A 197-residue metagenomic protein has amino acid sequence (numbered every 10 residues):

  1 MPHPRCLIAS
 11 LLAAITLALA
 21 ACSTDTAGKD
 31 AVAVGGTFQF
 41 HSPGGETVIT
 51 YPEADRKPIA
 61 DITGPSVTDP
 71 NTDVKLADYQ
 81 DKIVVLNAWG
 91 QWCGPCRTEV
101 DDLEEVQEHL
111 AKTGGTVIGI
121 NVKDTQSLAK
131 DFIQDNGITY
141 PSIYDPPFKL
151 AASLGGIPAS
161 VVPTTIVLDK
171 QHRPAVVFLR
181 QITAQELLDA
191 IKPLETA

Functional and structural regions predicted by a protein language model:
M1-P65, A197: N-terminal targeting signals for export/organelle localization
C22, C93-C96: Short cysteine clusters
K57-I59, Y79-D81, K112-G115, S127 (+2 more regions): Extracytoplasmic
D61-I83: A short beta-strand-turn-helix
V85-L86, V117: Hydrophobic beta-strand anchors of alpha/beta hydrolase catalytic cores
N87-C93: Aromatic-flanked redox-active Cys/Sec active sites in thiol-based oxidoreductases, especially the WC-centered
R97-N136, P146-S153: Structural microenvironment flanking redox-active thiols in thiol-disulfide oxidoreductases
D131-T139, D145-A197: Thiol/disulfide oxidoreductase modules built on the thioredoxin-like
